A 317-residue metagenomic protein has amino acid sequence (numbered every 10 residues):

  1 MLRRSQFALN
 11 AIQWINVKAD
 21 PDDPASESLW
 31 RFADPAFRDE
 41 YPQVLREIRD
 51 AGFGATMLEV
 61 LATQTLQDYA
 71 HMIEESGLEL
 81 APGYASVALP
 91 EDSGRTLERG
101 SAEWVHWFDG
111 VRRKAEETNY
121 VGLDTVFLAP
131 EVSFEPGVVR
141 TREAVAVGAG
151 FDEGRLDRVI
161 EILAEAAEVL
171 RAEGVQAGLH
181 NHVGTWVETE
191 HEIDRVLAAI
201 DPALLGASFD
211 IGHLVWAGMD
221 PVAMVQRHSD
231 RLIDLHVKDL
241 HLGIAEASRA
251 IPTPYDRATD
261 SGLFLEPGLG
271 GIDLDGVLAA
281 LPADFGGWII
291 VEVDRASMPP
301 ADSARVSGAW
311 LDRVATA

Functional and structural regions predicted by a protein language model:
M1-G122, E153-G154, G206, A279 (+1 more regions): N-terminal pre-domain/capping segments
S5-A11, T56-L58, L80-A85, V126-L128 (+4 more regions): Hydrophobic faces of well-ordered beta-strands that scaffold small-molecule active sites in alpha/beta enzyme cores
I12-W14, L61, A85-P90, E131-S133 (+4 more regions): Active-site beta-loop-alpha junctions enriched in small/polar residues
D20-E27, S133-A144, A245-R257: Short, flexible, mixed-charge acidic loops at enzyme active sites
T56, I160-L265, G271: Acidic/histidine-rich catalytic cores of soluble enzymes
E75, L97-A207: Active-site acidic/histidine proton-transfer and metal-coordination neighborhood in alpha/beta enzyme cores
G268-A283: A short, acidic, amphipathic alpha-helical segment used as a generic capping/interface helix at domain edges
I290-P300: A short, acidic, flexible beta-alpha connecting loop/helix-capping segment that sits on the rim of active
